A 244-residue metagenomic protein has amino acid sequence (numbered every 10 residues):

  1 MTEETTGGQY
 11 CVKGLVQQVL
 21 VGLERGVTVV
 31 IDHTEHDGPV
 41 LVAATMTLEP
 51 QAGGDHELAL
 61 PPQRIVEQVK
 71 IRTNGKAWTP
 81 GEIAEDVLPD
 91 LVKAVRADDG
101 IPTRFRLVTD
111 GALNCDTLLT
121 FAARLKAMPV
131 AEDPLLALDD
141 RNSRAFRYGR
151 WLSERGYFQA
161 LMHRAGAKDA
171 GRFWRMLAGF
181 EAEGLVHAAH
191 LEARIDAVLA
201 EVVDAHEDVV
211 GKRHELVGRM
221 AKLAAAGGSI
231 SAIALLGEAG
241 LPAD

Functional and structural regions predicted by a protein language model:
M1-K13, V69-D244: Acidic metal-coordinating catalytic centers involved in nucleic-acid phosphodiester chemistry
C11-V12, Q18-D86: Catalytic centers of nucleases
